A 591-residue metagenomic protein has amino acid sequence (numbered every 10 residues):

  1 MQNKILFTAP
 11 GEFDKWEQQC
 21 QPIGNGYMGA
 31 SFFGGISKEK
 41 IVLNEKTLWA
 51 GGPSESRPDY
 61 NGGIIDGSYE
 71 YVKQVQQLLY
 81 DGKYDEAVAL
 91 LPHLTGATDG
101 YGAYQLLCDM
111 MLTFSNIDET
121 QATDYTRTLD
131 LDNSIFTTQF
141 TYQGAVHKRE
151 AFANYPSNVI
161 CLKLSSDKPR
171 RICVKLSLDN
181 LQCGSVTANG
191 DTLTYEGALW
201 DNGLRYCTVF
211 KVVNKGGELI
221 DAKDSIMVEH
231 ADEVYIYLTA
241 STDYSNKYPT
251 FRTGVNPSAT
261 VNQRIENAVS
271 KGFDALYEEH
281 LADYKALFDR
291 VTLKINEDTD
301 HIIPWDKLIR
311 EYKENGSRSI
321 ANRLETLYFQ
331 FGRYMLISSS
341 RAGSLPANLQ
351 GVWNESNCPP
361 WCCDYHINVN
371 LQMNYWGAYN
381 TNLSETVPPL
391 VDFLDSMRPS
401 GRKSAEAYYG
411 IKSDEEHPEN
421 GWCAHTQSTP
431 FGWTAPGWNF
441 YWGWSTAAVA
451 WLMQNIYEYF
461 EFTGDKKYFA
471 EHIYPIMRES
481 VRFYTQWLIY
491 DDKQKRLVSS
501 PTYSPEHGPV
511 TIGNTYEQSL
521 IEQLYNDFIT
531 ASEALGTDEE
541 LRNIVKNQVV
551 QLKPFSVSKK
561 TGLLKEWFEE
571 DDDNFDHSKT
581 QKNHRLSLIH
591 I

Functional and structural regions predicted by a protein language model:
M1-Y441, E458-F460, R478, D492 (+2 more regions): Aromatic-residue-lined binding/catalytic grooves and analogous aromatic/hydrophobic interfacial grooves in multimeric
N370, S445-Y459, H472-Q486: Extended, hydrophobic alpha-helical segments in both membrane/secreted and soluble proteins
T446-A450, S519, K579: Alpha-helix N-cap/helix-start motif at coil-to-helix transitions, marked by capping-box chemistry
D465, Y474, Q494-R496: Loop/turn elements at helix/coil->beta-strand transitions in domains of secreted/extracellular proteins
D465-K466, D538: Short loop-to-helix capping motifs
E479-A531: Acidic/histidine-rich catalytic neighborhood
I589-I591: Conserved small/polar residues in nucleotide/adenosyl-binding loops
